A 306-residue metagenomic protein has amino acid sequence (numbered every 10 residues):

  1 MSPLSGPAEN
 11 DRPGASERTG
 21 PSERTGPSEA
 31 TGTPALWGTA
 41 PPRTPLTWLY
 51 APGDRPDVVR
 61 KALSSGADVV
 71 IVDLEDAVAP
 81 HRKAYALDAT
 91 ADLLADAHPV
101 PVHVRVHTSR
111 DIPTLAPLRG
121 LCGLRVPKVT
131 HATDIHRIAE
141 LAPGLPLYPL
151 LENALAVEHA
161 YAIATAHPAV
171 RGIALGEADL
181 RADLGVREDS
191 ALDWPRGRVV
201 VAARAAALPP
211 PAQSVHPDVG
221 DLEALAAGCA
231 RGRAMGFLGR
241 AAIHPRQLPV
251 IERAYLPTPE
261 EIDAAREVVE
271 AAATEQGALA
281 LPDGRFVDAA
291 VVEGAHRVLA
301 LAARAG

Functional and structural regions predicted by a protein language model:
M1-D11, E29-G306: Expand to "…catalyze enediolate/carbanion chemistry for C-C bond making/breaking, isomerization, decarboxylation
P13-T31: Long, intrinsically disordered low-complexity tandem-repeat segments
